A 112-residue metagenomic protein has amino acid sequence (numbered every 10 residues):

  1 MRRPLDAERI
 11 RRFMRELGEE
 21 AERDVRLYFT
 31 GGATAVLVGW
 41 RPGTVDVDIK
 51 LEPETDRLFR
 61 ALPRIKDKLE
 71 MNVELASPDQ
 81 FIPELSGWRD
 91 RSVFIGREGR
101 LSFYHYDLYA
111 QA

Functional and structural regions predicted by a protein language model:
M1-A112: Compositionally biased terminal segments of proteins
